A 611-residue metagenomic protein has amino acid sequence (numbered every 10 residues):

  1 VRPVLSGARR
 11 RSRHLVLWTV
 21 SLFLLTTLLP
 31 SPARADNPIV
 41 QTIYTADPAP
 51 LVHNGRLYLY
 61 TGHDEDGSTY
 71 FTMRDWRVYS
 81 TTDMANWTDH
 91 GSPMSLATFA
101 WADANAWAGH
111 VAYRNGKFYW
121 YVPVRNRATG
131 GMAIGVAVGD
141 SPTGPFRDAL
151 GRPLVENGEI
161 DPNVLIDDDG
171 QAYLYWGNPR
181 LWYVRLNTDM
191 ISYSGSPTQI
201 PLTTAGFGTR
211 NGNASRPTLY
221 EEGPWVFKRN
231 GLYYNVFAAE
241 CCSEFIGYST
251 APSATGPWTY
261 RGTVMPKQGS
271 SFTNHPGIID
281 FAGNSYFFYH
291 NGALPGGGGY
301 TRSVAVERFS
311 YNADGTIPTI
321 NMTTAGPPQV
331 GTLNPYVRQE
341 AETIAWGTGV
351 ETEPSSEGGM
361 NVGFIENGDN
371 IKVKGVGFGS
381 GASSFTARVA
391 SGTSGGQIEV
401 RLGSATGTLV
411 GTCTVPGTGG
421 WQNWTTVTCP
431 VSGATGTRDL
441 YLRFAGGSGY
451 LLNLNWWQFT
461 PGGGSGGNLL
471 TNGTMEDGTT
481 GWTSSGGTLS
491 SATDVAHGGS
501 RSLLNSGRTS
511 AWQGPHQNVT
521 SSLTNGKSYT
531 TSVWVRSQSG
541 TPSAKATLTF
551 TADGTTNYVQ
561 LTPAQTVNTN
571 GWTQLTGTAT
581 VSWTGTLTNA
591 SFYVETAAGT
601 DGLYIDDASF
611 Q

Functional and structural regions predicted by a protein language model:
V1-S12: N-terminal secretory signal peptides that target proteins for export/translocation
V16, A387, G487-S490: Tryptophan-rich substrate-binding surfaces of secreted polymer-degrading and adhesive proteins
L17-T27: Bacterial N-terminal signal peptides
A35-E399, G403-G411, G419-S465: Carbohydrate-active catalytic/glycan-binding domains of CAZyme proteins, especially the secreted or lumenal ectodomains
T81, G139, L186, F378 (+9 more regions): Hydrophobic residues in beta-strands and at strand termini
N361-G363, V373-V376, V415-G417, V427-S432 (+3 more regions): Beta-strand-rich interaction surfaces with strong enrichment in secreted/lumenal proteins
G463-Q611: Extracellular and organelle-lumenal recognition/adhesion modules and their flexible linkers in secreted
